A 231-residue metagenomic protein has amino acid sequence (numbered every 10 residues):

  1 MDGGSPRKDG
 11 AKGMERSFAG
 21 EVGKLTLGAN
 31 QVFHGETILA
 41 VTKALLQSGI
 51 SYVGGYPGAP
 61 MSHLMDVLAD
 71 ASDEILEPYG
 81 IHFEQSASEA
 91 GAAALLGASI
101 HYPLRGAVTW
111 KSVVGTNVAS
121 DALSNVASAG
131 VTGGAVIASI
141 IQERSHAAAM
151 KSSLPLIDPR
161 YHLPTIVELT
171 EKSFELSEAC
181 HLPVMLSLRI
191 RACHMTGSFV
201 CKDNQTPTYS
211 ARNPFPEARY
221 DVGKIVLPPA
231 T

Functional and structural regions predicted by a protein language model:
D2-I38, T42, R160-T231: Flexible, low-complexity linker and terminal segments
G3, A19-Q31, S51-A59, T109-A122: Short, charge-rich amphipathic segments
E15-A29, L45-I50, A69-Y79, G134-A138 (+2 more regions): Gly-rich Lys/Arg/Thr-decorated short loops/hinges at beta-loop-alpha junctions or inter-strand turns that position
G35-D70: N-terminal glycine-rich anion-binding loops that anchor highly charged ligand groups
P57-P60, P155, P183, P228-P229: Proline-rich low-complexity regions
A59-E178, R189: Thiamine diphosphate
